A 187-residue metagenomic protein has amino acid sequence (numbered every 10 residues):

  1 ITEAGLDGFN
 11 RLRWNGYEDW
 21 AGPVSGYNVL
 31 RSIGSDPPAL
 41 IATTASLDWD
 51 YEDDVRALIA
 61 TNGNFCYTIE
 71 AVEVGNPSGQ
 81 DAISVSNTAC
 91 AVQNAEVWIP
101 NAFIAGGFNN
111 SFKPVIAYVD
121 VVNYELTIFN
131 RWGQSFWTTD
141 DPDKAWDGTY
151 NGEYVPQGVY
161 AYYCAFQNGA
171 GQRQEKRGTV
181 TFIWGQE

Functional and structural regions predicted by a protein language model:
I1-P23, T61, V74-A102: Pro/Thr/Ser/Gly-rich low-complexity, intrinsically disordered linker/stalk tracts
R11, N64-T68, P156-Y163: Short, conserved beta-strand segments of beta-strand-rich sandwich/propeller modules, principally
Y17, E70-V74, A165-G169: Beta-strand-rich extracellular modules
Y17-P38, V119-E125: Solvent-exposed loop/turn segments flanking beta-strands in beta-repeat/beta-sandwich domains
S25-T61: Recognizes extended acidic, P/S/T-rich segments that occur within or adjacent to Ig-like beta-sandwich modules
L30-G34, V72, F129-R131: Predominantly extracellular/luminal cell-surface or secreted proteins
Y51-G79: Beta-strand-rich modules
S86-E187: Short loop/turn motifs at secondary-structure boundaries
